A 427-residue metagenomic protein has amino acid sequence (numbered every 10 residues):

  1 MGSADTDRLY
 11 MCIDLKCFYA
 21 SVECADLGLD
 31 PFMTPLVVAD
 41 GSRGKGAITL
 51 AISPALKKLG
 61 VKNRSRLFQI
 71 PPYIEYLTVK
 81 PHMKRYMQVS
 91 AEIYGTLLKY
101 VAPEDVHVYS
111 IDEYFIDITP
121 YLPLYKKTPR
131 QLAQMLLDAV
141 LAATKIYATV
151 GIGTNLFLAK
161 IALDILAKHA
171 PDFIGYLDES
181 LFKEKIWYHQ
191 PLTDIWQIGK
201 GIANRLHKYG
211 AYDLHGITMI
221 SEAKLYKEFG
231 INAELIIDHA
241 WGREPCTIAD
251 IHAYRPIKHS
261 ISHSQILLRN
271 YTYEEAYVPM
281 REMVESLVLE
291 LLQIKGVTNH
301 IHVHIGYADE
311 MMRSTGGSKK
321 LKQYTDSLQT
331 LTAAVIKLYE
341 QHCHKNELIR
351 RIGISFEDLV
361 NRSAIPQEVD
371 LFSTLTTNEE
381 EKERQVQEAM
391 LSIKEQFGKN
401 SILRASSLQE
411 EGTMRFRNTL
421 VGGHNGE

Functional and structural regions predicted by a protein language model:
M1-I111, F115, A240: Residues that scaffold, gate, or flank divalent-cation-dependent active/transport sites
C12, N204-L348: DNA-contacting surface of Y-family translesion DNA polymerases
D14, G60, I70, D112 (+6 more regions): A residue-level signal for conserved active-site and pocket-lining positions in enzyme catalytic cores
V22, L321-E427: Acidic, metal-coordinating catalytic segment for phosphate/diphosphate chemistry, firing primarily on the Nudix
D26, I146, I152, D164-P245 (+1 more regions): Compact, charge-rich alpha-helical regulatory domains located at protein termini
Y109-E113, G153-L156, G296-H300, E347-R351: Short Gly/Ser/Thr- and Asp/Glu-enriched loop/turn motifs at secondary-structure junctions
I116-L137, G210: Catalytic palm subdomain of template-directed nucleic-acid polymerases, centered on the conserved carboxylate motif
A143-D164, R350: Structured, non-catalytic alpha/beta "coupling" segments that mediate domain-domain communication and provide generic
